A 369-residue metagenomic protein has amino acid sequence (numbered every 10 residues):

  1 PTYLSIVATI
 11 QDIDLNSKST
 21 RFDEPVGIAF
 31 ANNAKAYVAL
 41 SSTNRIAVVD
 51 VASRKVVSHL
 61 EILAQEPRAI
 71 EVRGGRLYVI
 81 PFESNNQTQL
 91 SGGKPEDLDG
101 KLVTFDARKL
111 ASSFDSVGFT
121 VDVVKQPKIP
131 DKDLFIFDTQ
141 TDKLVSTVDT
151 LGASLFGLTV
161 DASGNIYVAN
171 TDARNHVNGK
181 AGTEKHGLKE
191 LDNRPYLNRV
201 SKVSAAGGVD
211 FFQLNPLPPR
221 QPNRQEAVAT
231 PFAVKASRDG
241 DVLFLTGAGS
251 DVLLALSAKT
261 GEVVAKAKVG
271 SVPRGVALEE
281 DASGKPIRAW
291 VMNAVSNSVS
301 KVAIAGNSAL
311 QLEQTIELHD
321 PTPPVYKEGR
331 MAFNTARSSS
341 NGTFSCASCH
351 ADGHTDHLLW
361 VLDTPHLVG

Functional and structural regions predicted by a protein language model:
T2-Y3, D50-R54, D138-D142, S204-G207 (+2 more regions): Short loop/turn segments that connect beta-strands within beta-propeller blades
Y3-T20, E83, V103-D115, I129 (+3 more regions): Surface-exposed loop and turn segments in beta-propeller and other repeat-based domains that flank or scaffold
S17-N32, L63-R73, D131, G152-D161 (+2 more regions): Beta-rich, blade/repeat-based domains predominating in secreted/periplasmic proteins but also intracellular
N33-A34, G74-G75, S163-G164, D239-D241 (+1 more regions): Short coil/turn segments that connect the beta-strands within blades of beta-propeller domains
V38, V79-I80, V168-A169, L245 (+1 more regions): Residue position within the beta-strands of beta-propeller blades
S42, E83-S84, D172-R174, G249 (+2 more regions): Residue-level signature of beta-propeller blades and closely related beta-rich strand-turn architectures in secreted
F82-K128, A169-N198: Short, conserved, GDST-rich strand-edge loop motifs in beta-rich repeat architectures
N341-G353: The canonical Cys-X-X-Cys-His
